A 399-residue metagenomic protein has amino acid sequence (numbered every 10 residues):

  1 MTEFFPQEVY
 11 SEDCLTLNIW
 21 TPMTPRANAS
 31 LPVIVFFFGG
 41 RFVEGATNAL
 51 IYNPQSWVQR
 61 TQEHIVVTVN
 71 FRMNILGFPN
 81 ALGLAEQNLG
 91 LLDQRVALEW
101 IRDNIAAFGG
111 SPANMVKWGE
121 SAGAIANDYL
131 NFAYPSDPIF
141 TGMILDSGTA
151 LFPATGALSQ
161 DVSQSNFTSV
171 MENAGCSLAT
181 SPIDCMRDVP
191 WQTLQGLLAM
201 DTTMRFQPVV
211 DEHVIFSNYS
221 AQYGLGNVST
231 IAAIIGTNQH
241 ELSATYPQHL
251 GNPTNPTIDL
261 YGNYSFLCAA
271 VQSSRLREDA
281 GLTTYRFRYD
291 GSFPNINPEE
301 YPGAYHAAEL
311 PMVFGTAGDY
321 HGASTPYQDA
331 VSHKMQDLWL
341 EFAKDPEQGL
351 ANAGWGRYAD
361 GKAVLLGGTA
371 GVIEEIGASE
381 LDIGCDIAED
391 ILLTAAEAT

Functional and structural regions predicted by a protein language model:
M1-A85, T202, H321-V331, K344-A351 (+1 more regions): Non-catalytic accessory segments of hydrolases
E3, D103, D137, G142 (+2 more regions): Substrate-access "cap/lid" subdomains that shape and gate the entrance to catalytic or ligand-binding pockets
E12-L15, A85-A107, D161-M171: Alpha/beta-hydrolase active-site loop
A29-V33, T61-V66, S111-M115, S136-G142 (+2 more regions): Loop/turn elements at helix/coil->beta-strand transitions in domains of secreted/extracellular proteins
G39, G90-D93, W118-A126: Active-site loop->helix "elbow" adjoining a glycine-rich segment at hydrolase catalytic centers
I101, F108-S121: Alpha/beta-hydrolase fold nucleophile elbow
A124-S136: Short glycine-enriched nucleophile-adjacent loop and the immediately C-terminal alpha-helix near the catalytic center
G226, R275, D279-T399: Mobile gating loops/cap/lid regions near enzyme active sites that modulate substrate access
